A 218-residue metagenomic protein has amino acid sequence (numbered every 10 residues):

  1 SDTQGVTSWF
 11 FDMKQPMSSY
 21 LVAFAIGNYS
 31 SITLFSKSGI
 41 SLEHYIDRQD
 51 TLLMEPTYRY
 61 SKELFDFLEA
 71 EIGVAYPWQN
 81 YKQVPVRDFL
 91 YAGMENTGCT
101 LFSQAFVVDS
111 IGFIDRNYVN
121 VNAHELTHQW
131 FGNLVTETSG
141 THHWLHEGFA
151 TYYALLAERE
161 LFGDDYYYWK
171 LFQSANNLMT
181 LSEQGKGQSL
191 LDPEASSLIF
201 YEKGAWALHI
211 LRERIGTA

Functional and structural regions predicted by a protein language model:
S1-A123, Y152, S174-A175: Hydrophobic helix-coil surface modules that form long, contiguous segments used for peptide/substrate interaction
I46-P56, S139-G140, P193-S197, I210: Second-shell loop/turn segments in exported
M54-S61, E95, G112-N120, H142-E147 (+3 more regions): Solvent-exposed, acidic/flexible segments
K62, F102-W169: Zinc-dependent metallopeptidase catalytic helix centered on the HExxH motif and its immediate flanking segment
F65-E71, L208-I215: C-terminal substrate/ligand-recognition segments
I72, Y76, F131, L161-F162 (+1 more regions): A broad structural signal for alpha-helix termini and local helix breaks/kinks
Q83-V86, L134, R212-I215: Active-site and adjacent substrate-binding regions of carbohydrate-active enzymes
H143, E147-A207, E213-R214: Acidic/His/Gly-enriched intrinsically disordered linker/tail segments that often contain short helix/coil "MoRF-like"
